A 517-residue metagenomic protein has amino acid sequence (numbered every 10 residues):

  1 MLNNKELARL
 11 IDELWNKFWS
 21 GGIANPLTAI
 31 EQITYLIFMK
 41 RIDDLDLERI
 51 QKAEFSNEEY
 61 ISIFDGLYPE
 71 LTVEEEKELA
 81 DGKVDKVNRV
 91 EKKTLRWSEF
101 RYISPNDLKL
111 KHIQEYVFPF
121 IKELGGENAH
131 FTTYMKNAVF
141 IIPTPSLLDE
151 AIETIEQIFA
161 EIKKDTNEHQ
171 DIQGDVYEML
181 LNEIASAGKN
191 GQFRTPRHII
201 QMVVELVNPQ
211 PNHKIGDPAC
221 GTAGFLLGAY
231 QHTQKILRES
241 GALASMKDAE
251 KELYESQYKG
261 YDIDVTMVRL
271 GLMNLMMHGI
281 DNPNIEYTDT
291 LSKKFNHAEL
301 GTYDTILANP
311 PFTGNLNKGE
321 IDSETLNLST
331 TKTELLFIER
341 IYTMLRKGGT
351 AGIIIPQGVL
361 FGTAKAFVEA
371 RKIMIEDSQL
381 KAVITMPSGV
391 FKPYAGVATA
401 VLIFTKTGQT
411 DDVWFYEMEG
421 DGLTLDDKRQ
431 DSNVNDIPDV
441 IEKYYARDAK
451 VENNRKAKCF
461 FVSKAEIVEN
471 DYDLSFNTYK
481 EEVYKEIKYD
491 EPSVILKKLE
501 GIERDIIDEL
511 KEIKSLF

Functional and structural regions predicted by a protein language model:
M1-L206, Q210-P211, N284-K294, T385-G389 (+2 more regions): Non-catalytic, mostly N-terminal accessory regions of nucleic-acid modification and defense proteins
L2, A24, N317-K332, G358-A366 (+3 more regions): Short, contiguous acidic/charged loop-to-helix segments that flank catalytic cores in large enzymes
A29, I33, V265-V268, T331-I403: Conserved Class I SAM-dependent methyltransferase catalytic core
D43, T222, V265, S292 (+5 more regions): Conserved nucleotide-binding/hydrolysis micro-motifs of P-loop NTPases
Q192-A308, T313-N315, E320-E324, T331 (+4 more regions): Conserved S-adenosyl-L-methionine
M276, P311, T343-R346, T350 (+10 more regions): Hydrophobic alpha-helix feature that most strongly marks membrane-spanning transmembrane helices and their immediate
Y303-N309, N315, Y342, E482 (+2 more regions): DNA target-recognition domains and sequence-specific DNA-contacting regions of bacterial/archaeal
Q379, K392-V440: C-terminal, active-site-flanking charged/polar segments
